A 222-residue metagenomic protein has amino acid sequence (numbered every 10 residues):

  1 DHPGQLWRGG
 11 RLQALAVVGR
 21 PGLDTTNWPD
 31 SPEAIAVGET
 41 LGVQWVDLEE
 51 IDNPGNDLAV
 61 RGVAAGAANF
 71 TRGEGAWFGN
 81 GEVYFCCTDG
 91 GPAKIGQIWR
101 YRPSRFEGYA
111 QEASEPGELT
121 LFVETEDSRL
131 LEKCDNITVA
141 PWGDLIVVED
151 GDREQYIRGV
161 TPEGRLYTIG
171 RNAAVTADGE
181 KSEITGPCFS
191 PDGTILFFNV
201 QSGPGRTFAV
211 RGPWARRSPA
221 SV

Functional and structural regions predicted by a protein language model:
D1-V222: Sequence/structural signature of beta-propeller domains
